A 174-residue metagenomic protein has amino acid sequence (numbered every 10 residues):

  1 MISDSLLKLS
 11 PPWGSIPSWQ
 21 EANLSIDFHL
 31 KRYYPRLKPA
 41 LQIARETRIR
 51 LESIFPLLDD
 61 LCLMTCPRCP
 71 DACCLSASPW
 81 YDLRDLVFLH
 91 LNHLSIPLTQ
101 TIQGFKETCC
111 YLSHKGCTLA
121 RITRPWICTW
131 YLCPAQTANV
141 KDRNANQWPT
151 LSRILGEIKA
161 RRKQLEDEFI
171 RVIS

Functional and structural regions predicted by a protein language model:
M1-S174: Short loop/turn segments that flank or connect secondary-structure elements
